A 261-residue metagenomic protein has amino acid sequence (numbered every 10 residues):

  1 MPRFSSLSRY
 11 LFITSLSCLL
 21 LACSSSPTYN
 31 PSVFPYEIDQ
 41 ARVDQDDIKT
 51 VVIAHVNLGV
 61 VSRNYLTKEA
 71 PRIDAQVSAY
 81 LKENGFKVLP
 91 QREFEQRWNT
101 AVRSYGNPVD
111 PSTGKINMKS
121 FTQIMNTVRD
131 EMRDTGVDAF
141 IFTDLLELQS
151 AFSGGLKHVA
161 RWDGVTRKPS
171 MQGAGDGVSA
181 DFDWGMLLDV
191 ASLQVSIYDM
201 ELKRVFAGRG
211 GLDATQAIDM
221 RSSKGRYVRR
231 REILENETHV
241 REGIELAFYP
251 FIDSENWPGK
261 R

Functional and structural regions predicted by a protein language model:
P2-F12: Bacterial N-terminal signal peptides that target proteins for export
S6, P35-I38, M125-V128: Short alpha-helical segments and helix-capping/turn motifs at coil-helix boundaries
Y10-L21: Bacterial N-terminal signal peptides
S17, Q45, D134-V137: Alpha-helix termination/capping residues and helix-transition junctions
C23-K49, E147-R261: C-terminal/domain-edge helix-coil "capping" segments
D47-R63, G106-N107, Y227-V228: Acidic/histidine-rich, surface-exposed loop or edge segments in extracytoplasmic proteins
V56-V60, P71, D253-R261: Charge-rich, low-complexity terminal tails
V60-S150, S192, Y198, L202-A207: N-terminal segment of the mature soluble domain
